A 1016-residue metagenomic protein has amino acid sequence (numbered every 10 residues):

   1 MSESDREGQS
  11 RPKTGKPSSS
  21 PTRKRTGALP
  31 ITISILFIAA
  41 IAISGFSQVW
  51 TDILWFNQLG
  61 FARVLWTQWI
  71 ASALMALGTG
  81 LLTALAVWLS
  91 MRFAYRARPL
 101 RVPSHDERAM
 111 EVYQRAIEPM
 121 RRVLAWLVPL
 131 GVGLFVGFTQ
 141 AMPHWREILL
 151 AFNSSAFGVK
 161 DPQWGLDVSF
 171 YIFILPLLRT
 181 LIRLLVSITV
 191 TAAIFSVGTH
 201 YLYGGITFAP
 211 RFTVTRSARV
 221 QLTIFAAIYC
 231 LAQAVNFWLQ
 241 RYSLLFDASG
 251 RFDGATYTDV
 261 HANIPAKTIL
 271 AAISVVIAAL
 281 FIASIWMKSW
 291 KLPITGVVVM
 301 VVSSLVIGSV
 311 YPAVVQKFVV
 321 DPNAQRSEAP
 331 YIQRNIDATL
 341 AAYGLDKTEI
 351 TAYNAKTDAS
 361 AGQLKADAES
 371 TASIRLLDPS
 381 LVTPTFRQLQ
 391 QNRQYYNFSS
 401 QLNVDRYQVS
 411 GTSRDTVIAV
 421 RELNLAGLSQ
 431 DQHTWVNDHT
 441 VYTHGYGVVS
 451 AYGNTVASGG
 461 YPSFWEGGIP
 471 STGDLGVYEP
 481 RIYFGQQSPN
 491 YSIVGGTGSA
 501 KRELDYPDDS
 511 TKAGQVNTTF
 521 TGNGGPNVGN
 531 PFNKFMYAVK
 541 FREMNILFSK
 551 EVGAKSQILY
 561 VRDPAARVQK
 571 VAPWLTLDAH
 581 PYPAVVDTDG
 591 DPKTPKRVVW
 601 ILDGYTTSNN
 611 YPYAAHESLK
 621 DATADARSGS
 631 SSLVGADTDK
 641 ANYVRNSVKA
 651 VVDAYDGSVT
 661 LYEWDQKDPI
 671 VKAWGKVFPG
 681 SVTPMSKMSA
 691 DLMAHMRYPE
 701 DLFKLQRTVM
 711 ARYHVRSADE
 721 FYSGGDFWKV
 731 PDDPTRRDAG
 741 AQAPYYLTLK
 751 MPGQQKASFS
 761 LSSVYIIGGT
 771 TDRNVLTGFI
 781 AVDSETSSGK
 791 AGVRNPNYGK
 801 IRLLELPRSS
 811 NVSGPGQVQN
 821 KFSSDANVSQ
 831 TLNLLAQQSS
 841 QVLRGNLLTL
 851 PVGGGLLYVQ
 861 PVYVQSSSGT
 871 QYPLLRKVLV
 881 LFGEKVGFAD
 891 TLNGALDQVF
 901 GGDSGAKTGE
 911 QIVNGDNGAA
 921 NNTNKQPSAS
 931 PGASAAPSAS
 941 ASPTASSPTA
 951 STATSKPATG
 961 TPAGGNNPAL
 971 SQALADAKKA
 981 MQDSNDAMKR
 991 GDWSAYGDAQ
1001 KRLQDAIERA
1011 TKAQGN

Functional and structural regions predicted by a protein language model:
E3-T26, T32-R990, S994-D998, R1002-Q1014: Soluble extracytoplasmic regions of secretory-pathway and membrane proteins
